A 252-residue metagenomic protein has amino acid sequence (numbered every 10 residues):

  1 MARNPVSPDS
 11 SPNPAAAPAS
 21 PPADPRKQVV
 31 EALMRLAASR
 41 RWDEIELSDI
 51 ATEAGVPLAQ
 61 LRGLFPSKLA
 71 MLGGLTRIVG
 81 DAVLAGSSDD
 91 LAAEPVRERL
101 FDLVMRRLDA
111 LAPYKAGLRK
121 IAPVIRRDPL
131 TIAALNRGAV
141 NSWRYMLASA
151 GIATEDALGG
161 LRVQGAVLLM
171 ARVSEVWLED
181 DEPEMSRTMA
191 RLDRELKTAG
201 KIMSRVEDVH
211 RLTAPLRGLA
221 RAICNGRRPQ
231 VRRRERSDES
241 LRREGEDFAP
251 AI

Functional and structural regions predicted by a protein language model:
A2-D9, E179-I252: C-terminal peripheral helix-coil segments that are non-catalytic and often amphipathic
A2-L36, R40, S48-D49: Basic, helix-initiating cap at the start of DNA-binding domains
A2-N4, L36-G74: Helix-turn-helix
Q28, D49, D102, K120 (+3 more regions): Amphipathic alpha-helical interaction segments
A37, L69-V79, V83, I121 (+1 more regions): Alpha-helical DNA-contacting segments of helix-turn-helix folds
G74, S88-P123, R127, R137-G138: Hydrophobic alpha-helical connector segments
P129-I152, G160-S174, A190, T198-G200: Amphipathic alpha-helical packing segments from all-alpha helical-bundle domains
I152-A157, V176-S186: Inter-helical turn/loop segments and adjacent helix faces that build the functional surface of alpha-helical bundle
